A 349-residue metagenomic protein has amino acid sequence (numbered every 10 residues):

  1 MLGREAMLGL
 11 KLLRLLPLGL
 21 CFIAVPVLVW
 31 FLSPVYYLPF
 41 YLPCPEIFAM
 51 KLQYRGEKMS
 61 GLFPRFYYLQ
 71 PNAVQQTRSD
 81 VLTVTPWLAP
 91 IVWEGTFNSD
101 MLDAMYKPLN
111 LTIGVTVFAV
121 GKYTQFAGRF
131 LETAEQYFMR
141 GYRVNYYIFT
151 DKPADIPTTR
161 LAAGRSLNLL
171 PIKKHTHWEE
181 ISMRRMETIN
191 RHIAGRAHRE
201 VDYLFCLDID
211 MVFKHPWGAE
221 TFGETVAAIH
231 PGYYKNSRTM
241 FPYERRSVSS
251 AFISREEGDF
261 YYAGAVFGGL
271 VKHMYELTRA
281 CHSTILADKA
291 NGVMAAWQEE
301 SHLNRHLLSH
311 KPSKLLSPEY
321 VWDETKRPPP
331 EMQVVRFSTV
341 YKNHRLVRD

Functional and structural regions predicted by a protein language model:
L2-I181, H192-R199: N-terminal anchoring/stem segment of glycosyltransferases
V115, A134, Y146, I189 (+2 more regions): Structural signal for hydrophobic/aromatic residues that build the beta-strand cores of folded beta-sheet domains
F126-G128, P157-R160, H215-A219, K326-P329: A short acidic (Asp/Glu
F149-I156, D210-M211, H215, V321: Short, polar loop motifs at secondary-structure junctions
K173-C206, A296-L307: A conserved donor-nucleotide-binding helix/loop in the catalytic core of Leloir-type glycosyltransferases
M186-S237: GT-A fold catalytic core of metal-dependent nucleotide-sugar glycosyltransferases, centered on the diacidic
Y234-A251: E2/UBC-UEV (E2-variant) core
S249-K342: Catalytic core and acceptor-binding pocket of nucleotide-sugar-dependent glycosyltransferases
